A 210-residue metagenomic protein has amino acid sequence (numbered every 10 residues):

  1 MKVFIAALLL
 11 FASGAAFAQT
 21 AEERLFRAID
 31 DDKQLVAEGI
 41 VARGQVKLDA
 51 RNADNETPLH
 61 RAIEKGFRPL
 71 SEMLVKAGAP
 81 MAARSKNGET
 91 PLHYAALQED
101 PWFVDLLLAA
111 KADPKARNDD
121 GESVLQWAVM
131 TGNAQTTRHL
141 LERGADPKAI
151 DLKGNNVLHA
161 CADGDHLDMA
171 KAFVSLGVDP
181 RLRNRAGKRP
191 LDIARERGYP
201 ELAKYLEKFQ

Functional and structural regions predicted by a protein language model:
F17-R43, A53-E56, E64, E72 (+3 more regions): Intrinsically disordered, low-complexity regulatory segments in ankyrin-centric signaling systems
A18-R27, R143, L176-D179, R185-K188 (+1 more regions): Ankyrin-repeat-protein effector appendages
R27-D32, R61-F67, Y94-D100, W127-N133 (+2 more regions): Ankyrin repeat A-helix N-terminal signature
K33-V41, F67-V75, D100-L108, N133-L141 (+2 more regions): Ankyrin repeat structural motif
K47-L48, M81, P114, P147 (+1 more regions): Ankyrin-repeat inter-repeat connecting loop/turn
